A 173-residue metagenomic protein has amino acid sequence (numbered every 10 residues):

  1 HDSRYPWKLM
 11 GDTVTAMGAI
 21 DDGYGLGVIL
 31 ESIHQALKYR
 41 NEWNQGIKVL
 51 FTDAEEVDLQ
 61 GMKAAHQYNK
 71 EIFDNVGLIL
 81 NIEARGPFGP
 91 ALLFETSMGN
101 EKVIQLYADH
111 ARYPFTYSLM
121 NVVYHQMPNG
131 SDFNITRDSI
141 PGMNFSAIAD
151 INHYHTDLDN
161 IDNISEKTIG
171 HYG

Functional and structural regions predicted by a protein language model:
H1-G173: Soluble extramembrane regions of membrane proteins in the secretory/endomembrane system
